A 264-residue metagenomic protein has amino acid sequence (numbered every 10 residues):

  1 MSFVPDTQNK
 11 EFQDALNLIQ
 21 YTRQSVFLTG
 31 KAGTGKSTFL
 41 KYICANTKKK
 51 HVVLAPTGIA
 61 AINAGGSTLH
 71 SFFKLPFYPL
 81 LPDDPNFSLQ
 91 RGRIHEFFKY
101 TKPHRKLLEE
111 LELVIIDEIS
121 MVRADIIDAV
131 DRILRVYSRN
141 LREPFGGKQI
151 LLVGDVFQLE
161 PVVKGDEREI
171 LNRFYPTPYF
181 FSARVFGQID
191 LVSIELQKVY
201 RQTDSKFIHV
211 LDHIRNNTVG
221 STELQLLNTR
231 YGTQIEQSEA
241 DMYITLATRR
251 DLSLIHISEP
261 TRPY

Functional and structural regions predicted by a protein language model:
P5, N9, L246: Conserved phosphate/pyrophosphate-binding and hydrolysis machinery centered on Walker-type P-loop NTPases, extending
D6, Q13, N17-N228: ASCE P-loop NTPase helicase motor core
K49, H213, A247-T248, P260: Intrinsically disordered, low-complexity sequence elements enriched in Ser/Thr/Gly/Pro
T222-I244: Conserved AAA+ ATPase small/helical "lid" subdomain
D241-L254: Conserved strand-helix element at the start of the C-terminal RecA-like helicase core
I255-Y264: Single conserved hydrophobic/aromatic residue that forms the stacking wall/gate of nucleotide- or nucleobase-binding
